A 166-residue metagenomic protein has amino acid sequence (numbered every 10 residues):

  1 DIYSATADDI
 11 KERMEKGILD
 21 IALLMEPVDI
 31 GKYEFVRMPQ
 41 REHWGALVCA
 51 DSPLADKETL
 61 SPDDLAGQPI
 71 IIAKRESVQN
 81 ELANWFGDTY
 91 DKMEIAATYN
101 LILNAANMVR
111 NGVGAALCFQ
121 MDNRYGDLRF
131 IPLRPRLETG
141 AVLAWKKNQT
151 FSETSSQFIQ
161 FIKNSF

Functional and structural regions predicted by a protein language model:
D1-D29, T98-L101: Central regulatory/effector-binding core of bacterial HTH transcription factors
D1-I2, G87-A97: A local structural motif
K11-E12, D63, A106-N107, S156: Alpha-helical segments flanking ligand/cofactor-binding loops in enzyme cores
M14-L23, W44, D91, V109-A116: Alpha-to-beta junction loops
M25, P62, Q68-D91, F151-I159: Secondary-structure junction motif
I30-R37, R41-H43, L103-T150: Beta-alpha-beta core module
K32-W44, V48-I70, E153-S156: Flexible hinge/capping segments at coil-to-helix
E58, D63, A144-F166: Extended ligand-binding regions for polar small-molecule ligands
